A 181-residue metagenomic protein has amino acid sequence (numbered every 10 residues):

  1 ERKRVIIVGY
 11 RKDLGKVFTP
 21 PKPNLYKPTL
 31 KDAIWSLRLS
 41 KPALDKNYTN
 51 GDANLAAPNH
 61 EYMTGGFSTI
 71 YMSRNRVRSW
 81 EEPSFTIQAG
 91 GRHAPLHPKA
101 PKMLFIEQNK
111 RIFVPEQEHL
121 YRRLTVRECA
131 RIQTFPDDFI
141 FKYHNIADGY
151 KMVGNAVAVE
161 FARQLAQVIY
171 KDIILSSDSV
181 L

Functional and structural regions predicted by a protein language model:
E1: Short acidic, glycine/serine/threonine-rich loops at helix termini
R4-L181: S-adenosyl-L-methionine-dependent DNA methyltransferase catalytic core
